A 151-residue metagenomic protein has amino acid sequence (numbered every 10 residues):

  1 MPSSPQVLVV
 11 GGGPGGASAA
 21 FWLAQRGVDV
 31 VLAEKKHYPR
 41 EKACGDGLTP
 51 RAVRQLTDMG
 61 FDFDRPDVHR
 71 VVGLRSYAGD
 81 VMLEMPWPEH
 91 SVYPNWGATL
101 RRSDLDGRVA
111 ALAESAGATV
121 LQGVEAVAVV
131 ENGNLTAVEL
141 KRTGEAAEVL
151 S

Functional and structural regions predicted by a protein language model:
M1-G15: Beta1/beta-strand and adjacent pyrophosphate-binding region of the FAD-binding site in flavoprotein oxidoreductases
P2-S3, R54, R70, S76-S151: Conserved N-terminal helical subregion
L8, F21-C44: Glycine-rich FAD pyrophosphate-binding loop
G11, E34, A78: Short beta-strand/turn micro-motifs composed of small residues that flank or help shape donor/cofactor-binding pockets
S18: Conserved SAM/SAH-binding loop-helix junction of Class I S-adenosyl-L-methionine-dependent methyltransferases
A24, T57, E114: Anion (oxyanion) recognition and catalysis
V28, F61, A118: Short phosphate-binding/catalytic loops that engage adenosine nucleotides
K42-G79: N-terminal FAD cofactor-binding segment of flavoenzymes
